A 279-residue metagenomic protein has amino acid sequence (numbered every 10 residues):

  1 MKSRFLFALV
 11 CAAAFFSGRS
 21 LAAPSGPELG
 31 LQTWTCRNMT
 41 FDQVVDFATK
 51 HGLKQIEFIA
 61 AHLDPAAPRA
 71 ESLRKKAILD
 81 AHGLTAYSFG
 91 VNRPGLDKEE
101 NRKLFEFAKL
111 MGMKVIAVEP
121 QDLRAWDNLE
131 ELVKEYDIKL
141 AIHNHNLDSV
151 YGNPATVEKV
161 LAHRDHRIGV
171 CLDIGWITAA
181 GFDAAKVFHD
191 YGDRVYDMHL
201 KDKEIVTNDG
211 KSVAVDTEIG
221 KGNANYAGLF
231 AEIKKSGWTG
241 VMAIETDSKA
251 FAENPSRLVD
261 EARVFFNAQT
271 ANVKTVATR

Functional and structural regions predicted by a protein language model:
K2, G18-V115, S149, D193 (+1 more regions): N-terminal pre-domain/capping segments
F7-L9, D80, A250, R279: Composition-driven detection of intrinsically disordered, low-complexity segments
F7-S17: Bacterial N-terminal signal peptides
L21-L29, R37-G52, N153-L172, T178-R279: Histidine-acidic metal/acid-base catalytic patches
W34-N38, A61-P65, V91-L96, Q121-L123 (+4 more regions): Solvent-exposed loop/turn segments at secondary-structure junctions within structured extracellular/periplasmic domains
T40, E71, E100, R124-A125 (+2 more regions): Residue-level preference for nonpolar/small residues embedded in alpha-helices
Q43, H62, I78-G169, A179 (+2 more regions): Active-site acidic/histidine proton-transfer and metal-coordination neighborhood in alpha/beta enzyme cores
